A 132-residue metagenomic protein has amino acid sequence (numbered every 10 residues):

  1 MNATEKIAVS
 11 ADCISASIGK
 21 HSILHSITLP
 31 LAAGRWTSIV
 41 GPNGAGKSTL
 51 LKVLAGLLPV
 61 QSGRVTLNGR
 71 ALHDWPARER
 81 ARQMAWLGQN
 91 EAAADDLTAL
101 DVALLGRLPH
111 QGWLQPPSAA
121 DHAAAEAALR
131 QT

Functional and structural regions predicted by a protein language model:
V9, L24-S26: Conserved structural motif at the start of ABC-family nucleotide-binding domains
H21-S22, R78: Short coil-to-beta microelement around the adenine-binding A-loop and adjacent beta1/P-loop entry of ABC ATPase
V40-P42: The feature captures the beta-strand-to-loop junction immediately N-terminal to the Walker
A55: Helix-to-loop junction immediately C-terminal to a conserved catalytic motif
G63-A71, R80: Conserved ABC transporter NBD signature motif
D74, E91-D101, P109-Q115: Conserved catalytic motifs of ABC-family nucleotide-binding domains
A119-T132: Conserved ABC ATPase "signature" region
